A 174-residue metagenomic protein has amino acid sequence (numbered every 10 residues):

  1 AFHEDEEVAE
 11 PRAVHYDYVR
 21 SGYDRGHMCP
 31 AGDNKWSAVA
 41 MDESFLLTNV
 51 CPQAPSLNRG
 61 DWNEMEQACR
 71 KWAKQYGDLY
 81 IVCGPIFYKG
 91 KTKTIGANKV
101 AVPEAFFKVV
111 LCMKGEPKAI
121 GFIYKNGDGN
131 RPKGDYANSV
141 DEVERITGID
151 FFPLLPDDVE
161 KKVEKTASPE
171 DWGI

Functional and structural regions predicted by a protein language model:
E6-I174: Domain-level detector of nuclease and nuclease-like folds in predominantly extracellular/periplasmic contexts
